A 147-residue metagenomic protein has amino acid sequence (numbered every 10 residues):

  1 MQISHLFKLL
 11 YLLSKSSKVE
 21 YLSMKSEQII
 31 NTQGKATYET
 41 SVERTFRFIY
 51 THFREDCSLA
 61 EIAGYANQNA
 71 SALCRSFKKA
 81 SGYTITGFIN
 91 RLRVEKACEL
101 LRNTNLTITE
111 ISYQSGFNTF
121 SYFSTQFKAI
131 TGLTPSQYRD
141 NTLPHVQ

Functional and structural regions predicted by a protein language model:
M1-R47, T51, E55, A60-E61 (+3 more regions): Short, Lys/Arg-enriched, Trp-marked, Pro/Gly-tolerant hinge/linker segments that flank
E43, L73, T109: Residue-level detector of functional hotspots within protein domains
R47, D56-A63, Q68, K79-S121 (+1 more regions): Terminal helix-turn-helix DNA-binding modules in bacterial transcription factors
L73, F77, Y122-F123, F127: Short hydrophobic/aromatic patch on the recognition helix
